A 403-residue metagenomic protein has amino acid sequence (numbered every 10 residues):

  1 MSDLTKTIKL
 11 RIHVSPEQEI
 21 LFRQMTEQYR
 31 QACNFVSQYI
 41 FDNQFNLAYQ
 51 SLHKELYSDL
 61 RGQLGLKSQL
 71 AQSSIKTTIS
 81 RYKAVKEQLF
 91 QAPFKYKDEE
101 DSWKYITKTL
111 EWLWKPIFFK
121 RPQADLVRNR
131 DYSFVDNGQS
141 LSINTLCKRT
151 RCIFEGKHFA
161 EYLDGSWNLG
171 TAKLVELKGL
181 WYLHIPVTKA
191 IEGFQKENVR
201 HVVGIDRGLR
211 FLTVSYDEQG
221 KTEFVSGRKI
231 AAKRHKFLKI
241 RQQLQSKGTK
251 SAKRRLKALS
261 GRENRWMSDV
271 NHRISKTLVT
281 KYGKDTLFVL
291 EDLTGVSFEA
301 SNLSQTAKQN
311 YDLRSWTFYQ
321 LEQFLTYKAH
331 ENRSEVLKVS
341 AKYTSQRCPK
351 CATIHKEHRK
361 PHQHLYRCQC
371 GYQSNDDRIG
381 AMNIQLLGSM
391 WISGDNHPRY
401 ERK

Functional and structural regions predicted by a protein language model:
M1-K403: Nucleic-acid substrate recognition interfaces
